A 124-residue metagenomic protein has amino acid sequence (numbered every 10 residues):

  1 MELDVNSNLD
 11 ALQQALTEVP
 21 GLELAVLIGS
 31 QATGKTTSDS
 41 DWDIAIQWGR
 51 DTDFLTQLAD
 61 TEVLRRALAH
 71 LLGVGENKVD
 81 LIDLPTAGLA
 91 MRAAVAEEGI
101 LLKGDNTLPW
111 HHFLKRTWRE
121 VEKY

Functional and structural regions predicted by a protein language model:
M1-L24, A32-S38, D51-Y124: Catalytic core of pol beta-like nucleotidyltransferases
S40-W42: Change "...and in nucleic-acid phosphodiester-cleaving endonucleases..." to "...and in nucleic-acid processing enzymes
A45-G49: Short hydrophobic/aromatic beta-strand micro-patches that form the beta-sheet surface supporting nucleotide- or nucleic
